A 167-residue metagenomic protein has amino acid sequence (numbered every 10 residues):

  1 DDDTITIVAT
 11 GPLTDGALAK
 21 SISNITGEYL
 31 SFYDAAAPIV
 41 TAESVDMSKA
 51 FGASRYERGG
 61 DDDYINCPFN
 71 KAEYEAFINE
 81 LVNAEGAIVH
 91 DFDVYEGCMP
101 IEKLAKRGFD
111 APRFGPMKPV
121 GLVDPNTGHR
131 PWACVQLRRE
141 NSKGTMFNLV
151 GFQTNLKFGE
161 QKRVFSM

Functional and structural regions predicted by a protein language model:
D1-R163: Predominantly flavin-linked oxidoreductase catalytic cores and closely associated redox partners
F165-M167: Short, intrinsically disordered, charge-balanced linker/junction segments flanking boundaries in proteins
